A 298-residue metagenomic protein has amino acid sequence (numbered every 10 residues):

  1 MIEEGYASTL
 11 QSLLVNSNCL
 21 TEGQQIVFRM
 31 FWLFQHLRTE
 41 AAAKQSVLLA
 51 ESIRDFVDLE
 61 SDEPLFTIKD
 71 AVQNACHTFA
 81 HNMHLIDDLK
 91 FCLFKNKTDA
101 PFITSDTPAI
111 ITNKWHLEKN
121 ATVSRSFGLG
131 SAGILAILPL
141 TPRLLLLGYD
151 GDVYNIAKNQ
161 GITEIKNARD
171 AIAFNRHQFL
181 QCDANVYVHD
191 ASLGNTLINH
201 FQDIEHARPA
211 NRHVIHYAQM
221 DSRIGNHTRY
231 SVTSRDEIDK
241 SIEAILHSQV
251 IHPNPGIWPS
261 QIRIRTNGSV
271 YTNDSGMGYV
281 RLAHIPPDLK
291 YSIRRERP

Functional and structural regions predicted by a protein language model:
M1-P298: Alpha-helical structural context detector biased toward long hydrophobic helices
